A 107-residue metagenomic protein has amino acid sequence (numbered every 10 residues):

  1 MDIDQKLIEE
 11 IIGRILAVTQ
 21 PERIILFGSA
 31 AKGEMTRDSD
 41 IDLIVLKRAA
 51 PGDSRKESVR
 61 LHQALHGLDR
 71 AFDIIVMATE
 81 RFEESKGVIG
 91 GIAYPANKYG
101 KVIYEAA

Functional and structural regions predicted by a protein language model:
M1-R23, A31-R37, K47-A107: Catalytic core of pol beta-like nucleotidyltransferases
D42-L46: Short beta-strand->loop micro-motif that forms the acidic, two-metal-ion catalytic signature in nucleotide-processing
